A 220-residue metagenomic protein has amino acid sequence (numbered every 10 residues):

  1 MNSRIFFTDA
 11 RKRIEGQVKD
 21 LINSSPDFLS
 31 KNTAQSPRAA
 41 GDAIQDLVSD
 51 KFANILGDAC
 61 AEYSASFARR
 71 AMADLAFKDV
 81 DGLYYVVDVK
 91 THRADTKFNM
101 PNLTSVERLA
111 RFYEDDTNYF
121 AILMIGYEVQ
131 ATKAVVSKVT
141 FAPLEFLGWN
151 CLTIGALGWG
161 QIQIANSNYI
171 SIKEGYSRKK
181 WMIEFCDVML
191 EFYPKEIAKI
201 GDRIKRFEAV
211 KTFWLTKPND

Functional and structural regions predicted by a protein language model:
M1-A71, Y85, T91-D220: Nucleic-acid endonuclease domains
M72-A76: Short, solvent-exposed polar/charged micro-motifs at secondary-structure junctions
F77-D88: Active-site beta-strand-loop-beta-strand hairpin of nuclease catalytic cores that positions key catalytic residues
